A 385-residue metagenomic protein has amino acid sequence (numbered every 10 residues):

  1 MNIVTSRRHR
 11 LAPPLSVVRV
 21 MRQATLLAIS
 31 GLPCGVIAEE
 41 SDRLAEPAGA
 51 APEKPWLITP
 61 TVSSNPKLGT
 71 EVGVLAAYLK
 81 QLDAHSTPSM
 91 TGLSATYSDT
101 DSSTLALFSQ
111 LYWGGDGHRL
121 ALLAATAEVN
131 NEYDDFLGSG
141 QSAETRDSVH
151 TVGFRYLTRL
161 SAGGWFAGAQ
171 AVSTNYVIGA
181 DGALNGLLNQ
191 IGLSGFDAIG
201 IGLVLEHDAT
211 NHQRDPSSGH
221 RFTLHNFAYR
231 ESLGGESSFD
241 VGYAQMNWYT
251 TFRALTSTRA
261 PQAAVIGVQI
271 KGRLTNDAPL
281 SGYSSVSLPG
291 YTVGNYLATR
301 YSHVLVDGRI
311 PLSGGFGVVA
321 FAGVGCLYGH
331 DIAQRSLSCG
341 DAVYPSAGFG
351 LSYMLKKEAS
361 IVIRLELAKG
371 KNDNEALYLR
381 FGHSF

Functional and structural regions predicted by a protein language model:
M1-A50: Cleavable N-terminal export/targeting peptides
E39-S41, A45-K54, Q81-S89, G114-R119 (+6 more regions): Short loop/turn motifs that connect adjacent beta-strands in outer-membrane beta-barrel proteins
P47-I58, S63-D197, A298-Y301, I361-R364 (+1 more regions): Gram-negative/organellar outer-membrane beta-barrel architecture
A77-L79, Q110-Y112, R155-R159, V204-D208 (+4 more regions): Transmembrane beta-barrel domains of outer membrane proteins
I201-I332, S336-L337: C-terminal outer-membrane beta-barrel translocator/porin domains of Gram-negative envelope proteins and their
A342: Glycine-rich, small/acidic residue-mixed loop/short-helix segments
A347-R364: A short, conserved beta-to-alpha structural element at the edge of catalytic cores that scaffolds binding
